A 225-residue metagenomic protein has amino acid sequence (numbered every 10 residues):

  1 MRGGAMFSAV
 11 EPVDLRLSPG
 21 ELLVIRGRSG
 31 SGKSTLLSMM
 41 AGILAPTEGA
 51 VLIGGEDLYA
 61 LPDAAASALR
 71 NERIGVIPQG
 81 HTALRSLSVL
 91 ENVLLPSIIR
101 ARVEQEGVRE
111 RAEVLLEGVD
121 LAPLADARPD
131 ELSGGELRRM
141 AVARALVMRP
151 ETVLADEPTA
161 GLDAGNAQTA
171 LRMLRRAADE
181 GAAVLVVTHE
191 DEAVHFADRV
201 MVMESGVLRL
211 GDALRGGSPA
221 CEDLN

Functional and structural regions predicted by a protein language model:
A41: Helix-to-loop junction immediately C-terminal to a conserved catalytic motif
G49-D57: Conserved ABC transporter NBD signature motif
D57, E106-P123: Conserved ABC ATPase "signature" region
L58-G75: ABC ATPase NBD coupling module
R128-L132, E136: Conserved ABC ATPase signature
R149: Conserved catalytic motifs of ABC-family nucleotide-binding domains
V153-D156: Catalytic Walker B motif of ABC-type/P-loop ATPase nucleotide-binding domains
